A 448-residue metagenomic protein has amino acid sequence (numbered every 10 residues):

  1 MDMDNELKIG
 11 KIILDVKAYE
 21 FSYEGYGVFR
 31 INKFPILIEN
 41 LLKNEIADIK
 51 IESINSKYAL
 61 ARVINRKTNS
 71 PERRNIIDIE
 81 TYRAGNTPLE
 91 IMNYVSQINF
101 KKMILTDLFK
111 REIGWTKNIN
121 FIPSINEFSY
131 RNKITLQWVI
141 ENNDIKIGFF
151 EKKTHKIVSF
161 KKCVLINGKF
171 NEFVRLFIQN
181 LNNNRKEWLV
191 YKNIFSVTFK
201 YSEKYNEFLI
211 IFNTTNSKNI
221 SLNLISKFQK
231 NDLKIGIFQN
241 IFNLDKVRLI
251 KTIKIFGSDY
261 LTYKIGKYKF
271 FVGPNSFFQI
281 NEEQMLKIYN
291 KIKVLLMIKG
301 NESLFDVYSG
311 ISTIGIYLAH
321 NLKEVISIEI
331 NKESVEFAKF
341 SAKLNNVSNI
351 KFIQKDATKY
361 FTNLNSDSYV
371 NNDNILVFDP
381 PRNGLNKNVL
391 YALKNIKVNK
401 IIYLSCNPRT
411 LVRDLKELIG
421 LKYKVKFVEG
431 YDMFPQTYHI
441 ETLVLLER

Functional and structural regions predicted by a protein language model:
M1-E80, I113, K359: Terminal RNA-binding accessory module
D4-G10, D15, E20-G25, S217-R448: Rossmann-like S-adenosyl-L-methionine
G27-N32, G148-K152, A338: Short, acidic/hydrophobic/Gly-rich beta-strand patch recurrent on exposed beta strands that often constitutes part
N44, I166, N281: Short, conserved phosphate/pyrophosphate- and ester-handling motifs at nucleotide-, phospho-/glycolipid
I64-V190: Extended interfacial segments that mediate partner engagement and assembly in macromolecular machines
N120-E127, F195-K200, N243, E429-M433: Short, solvent-exposed loop/turn elements at beta->coil junctions and helix N-caps that rim active or binding pockets
K156-F195, S202-Y205, N216-I241: Internal alpha/beta scaffold segment
